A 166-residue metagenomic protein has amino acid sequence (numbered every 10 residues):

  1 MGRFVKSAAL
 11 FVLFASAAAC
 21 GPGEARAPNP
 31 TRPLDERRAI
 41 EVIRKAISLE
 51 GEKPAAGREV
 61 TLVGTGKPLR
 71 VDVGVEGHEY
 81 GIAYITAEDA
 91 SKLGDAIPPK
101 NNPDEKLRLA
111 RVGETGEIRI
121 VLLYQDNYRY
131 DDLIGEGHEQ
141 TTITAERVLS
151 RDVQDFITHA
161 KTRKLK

Functional and structural regions predicted by a protein language model:
M1-A9: Bacterial N-terminal signal peptides that target proteins for export
S16-A19: C-terminal motif of bacterial Sec signal peptides marking the signal peptidase cleavage site
G21-E59: Acidic-basic catalytic patches of nuclease active cores, encompassing PD-(D/E)XK and other metal-cofactor nuclease
A27-T31, L49, E76, L133-K166: Non-catalytic C-terminal interaction segments of nucleic acid-processing enzymes
P54-R70: N-terminal post-signal-peptidase region of extra-cytosolic proteins
T65-K67, T86-T144: Catalytic cores of nucleic-acid endonucleases
L69-Y84: Active-site beta-strand-loop-beta-strand hairpin of nuclease catalytic cores that positions key catalytic residues
